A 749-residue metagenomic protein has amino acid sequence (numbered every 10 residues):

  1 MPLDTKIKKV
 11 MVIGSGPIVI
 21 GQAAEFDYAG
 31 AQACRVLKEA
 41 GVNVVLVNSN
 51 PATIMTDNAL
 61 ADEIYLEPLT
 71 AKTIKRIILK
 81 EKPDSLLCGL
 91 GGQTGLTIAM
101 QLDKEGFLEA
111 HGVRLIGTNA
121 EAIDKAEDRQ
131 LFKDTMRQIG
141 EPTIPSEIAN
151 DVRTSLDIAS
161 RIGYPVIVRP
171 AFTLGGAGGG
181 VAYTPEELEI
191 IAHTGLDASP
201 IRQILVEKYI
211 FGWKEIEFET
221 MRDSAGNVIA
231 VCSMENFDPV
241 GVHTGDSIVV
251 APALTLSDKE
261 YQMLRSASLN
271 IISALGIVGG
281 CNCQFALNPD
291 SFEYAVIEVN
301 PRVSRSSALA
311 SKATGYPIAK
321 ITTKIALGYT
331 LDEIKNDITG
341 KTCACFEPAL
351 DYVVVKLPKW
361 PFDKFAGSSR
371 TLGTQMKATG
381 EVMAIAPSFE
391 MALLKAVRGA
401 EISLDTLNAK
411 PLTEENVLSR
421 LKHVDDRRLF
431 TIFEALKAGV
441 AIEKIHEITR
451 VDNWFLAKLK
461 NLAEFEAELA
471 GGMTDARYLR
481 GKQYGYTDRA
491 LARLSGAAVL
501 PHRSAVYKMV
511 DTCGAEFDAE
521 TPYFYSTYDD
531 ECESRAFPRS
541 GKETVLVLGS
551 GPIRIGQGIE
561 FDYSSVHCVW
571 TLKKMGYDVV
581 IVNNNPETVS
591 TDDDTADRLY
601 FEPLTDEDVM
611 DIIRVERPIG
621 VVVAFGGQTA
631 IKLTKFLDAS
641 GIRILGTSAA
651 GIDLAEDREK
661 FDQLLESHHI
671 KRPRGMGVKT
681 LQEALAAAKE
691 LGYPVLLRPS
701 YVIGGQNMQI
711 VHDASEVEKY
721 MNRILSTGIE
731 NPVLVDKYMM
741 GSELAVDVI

Functional and structural regions predicted by a protein language model:
M1-E141, N150-D157, A396, K508-I670 (+1 more regions): ATP-binding N-terminal substructure of ATP-dependent carboxylate-amine bond-forming enzymes
P2, D27, Q32, E39 (+20 more regions): ATP-dependent carboxylate activation and anion-phosphoryl transfer catalytic cores that bind Mg-ATP to form
V12, N461-T487, G496, E516-T521 (+2 more regions): C-terminal non-catalytic scaffold/interaction domains in large multidomain proteins
D157-V166, A686-L696: Acidic/histidine-enriched active-site and ligand-binding environments that engage anionic O-linkages
T184, I334, A490-F524, D713: Amphipathic alpha-helical
